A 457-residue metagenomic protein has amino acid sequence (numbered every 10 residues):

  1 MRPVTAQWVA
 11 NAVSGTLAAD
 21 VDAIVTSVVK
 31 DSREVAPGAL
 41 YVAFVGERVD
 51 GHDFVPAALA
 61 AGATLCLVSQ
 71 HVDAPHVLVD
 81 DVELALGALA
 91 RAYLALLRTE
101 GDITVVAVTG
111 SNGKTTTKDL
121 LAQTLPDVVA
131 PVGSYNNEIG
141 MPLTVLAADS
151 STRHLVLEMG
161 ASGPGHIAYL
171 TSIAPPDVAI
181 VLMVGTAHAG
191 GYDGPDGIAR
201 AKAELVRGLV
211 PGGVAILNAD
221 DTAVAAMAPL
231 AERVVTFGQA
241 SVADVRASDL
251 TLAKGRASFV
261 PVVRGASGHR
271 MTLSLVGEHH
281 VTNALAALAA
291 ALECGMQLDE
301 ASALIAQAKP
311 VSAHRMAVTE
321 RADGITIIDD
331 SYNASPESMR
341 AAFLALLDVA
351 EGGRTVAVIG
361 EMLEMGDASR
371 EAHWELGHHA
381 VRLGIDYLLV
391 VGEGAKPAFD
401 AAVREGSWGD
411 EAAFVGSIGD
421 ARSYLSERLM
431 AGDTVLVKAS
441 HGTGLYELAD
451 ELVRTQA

Functional and structural regions predicted by a protein language model:
M1-A107, T117-A122, L146, R270 (+2 more regions): Short, basic phosphate-binding NTP loop
V9, A39, A58, L89 (+14 more regions): Residue-level signal for inorganic ion chemistry
E47-V49, S312-H314, S331-S407: Active-site beta-alpha connecting loops in nucleotide-dependent enzymes
V55, L59-A60, T171-S172, V381: Non-catalytic positions within long, well-ordered alpha-helices that form the structural scaffold/packing of enzyme
S69-D73, G101, V178-T326, H378-V381 (+2 more regions): Acidic, Mg2+-coordinating active-site environments of NTP-dependent enzymes
A85-A219, A225-E232, E427, E451-Q456: Phosphate-binding loop of NTP-binding sites
V108, K114, A313-M316, M339 (+3 more regions): ATP-dependent carboxylate/acyl-activation modules
